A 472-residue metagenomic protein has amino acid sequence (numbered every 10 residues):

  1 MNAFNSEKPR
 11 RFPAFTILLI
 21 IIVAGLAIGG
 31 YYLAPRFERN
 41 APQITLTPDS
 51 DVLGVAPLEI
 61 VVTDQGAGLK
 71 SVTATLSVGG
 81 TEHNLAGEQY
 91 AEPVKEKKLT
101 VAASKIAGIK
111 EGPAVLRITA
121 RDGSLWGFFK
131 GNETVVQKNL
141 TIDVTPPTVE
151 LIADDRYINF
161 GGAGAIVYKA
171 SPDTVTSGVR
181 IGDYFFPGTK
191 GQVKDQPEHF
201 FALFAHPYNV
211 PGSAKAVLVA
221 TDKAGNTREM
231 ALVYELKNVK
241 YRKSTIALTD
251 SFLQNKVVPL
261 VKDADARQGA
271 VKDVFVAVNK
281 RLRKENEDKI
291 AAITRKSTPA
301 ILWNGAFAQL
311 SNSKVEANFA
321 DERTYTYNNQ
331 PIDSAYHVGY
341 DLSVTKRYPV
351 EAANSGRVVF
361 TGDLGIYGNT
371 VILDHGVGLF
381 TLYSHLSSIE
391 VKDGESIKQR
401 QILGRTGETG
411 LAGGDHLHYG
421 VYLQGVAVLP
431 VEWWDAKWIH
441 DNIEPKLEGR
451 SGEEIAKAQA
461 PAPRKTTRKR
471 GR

Functional and structural regions predicted by a protein language model:
N2-E198, L203-P211, V217-R242: Surface-exposed loop/turn and intrinsically disordered segments
D49, V62-T63, N304-G305, R347 (+1 more regions): Short, flexible, glycine/charge-rich loop motifs used to bind or transfer phosphoryl groups or to couple energy/partner
Y90, L248-S251, G449-G452: Juxtamembrane/interface motifs at transmembrane-helix termini
P93-K97, N238-T245, V391-E395, W438-E444: Short, surface-exposed linear segments at secondary-structure transitions and domain or protein termini
P113, V135, A153, A163 (+8 more regions): Extracytoplasmic
I158-F160, A170, S177-R180, T189-K243 (+5 more regions): Contiguous, well-folded functional domains in the mature portion of proteins
A163, A170, T176-D321, T326-N329: Non-catalytic extracellular/periplasmic "stalk" and linker regions immediately N-terminal to catalytic or recognition
F307-E454: Catalytic cores of peptidoglycan-degrading enzymes
